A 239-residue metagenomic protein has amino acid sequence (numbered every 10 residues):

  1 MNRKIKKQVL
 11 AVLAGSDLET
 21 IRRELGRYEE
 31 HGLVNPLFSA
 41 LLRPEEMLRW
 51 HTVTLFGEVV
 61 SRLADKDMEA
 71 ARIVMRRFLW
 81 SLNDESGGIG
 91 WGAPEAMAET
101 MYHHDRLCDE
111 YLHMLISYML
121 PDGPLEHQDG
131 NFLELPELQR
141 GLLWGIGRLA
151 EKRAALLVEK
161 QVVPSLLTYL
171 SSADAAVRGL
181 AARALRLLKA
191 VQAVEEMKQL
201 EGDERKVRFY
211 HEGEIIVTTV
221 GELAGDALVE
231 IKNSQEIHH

Functional and structural regions predicted by a protein language model:
N2, K6, L10-A14, K198-H239: Eukaryotic acidic, Ser/Thr-rich intrinsically disordered low-complexity regions
A14, G57, A98-E99, L143 (+4 more regions): Structural signature of alpha-helical solenoid repeat scaffolds
D17, I21, T52, A93 (+3 more regions): Conserved hydrophobic register position within alpha-solenoid helical repeats
R22-E30, V60-A71, T100-D109, A150-E159 (+2 more regions): Flexible loop/turn segments at the boundaries of HEAT repeats in alpha-solenoid HEAT proteins
P36-F38, M75-L79, Y111-M119, V162-L167 (+1 more regions): Buried hydrophobic core positions in alpha-solenoid tandem helical repeats
S39, E46-R62, R76, G92-T100: Non-membrane alpha-helical segments in proteins
P44-E46, E85-S86, G123, L135 (+3 more regions): Short inter-helical turns and helix N-cap capping residues of alpha-solenoid HEAT/ARM repeat scaffolds
